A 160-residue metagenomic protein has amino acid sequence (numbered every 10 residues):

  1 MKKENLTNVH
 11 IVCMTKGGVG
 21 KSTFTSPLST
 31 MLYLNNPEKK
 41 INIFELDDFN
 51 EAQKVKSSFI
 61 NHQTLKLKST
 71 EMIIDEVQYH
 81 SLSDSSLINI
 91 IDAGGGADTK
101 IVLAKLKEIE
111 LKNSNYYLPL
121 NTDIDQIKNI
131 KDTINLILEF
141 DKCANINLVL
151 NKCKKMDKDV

Functional and structural regions predicted by a protein language model:
M1-N35: Walker A (P-loop) phosphate-binding motif
T7-I11, K40, I88-I90: Residue-level preference for the first positions of well-ordered beta-strands
N35-A52: Short beta-strand-centered segment that lines the nucleotide-binding/catalytic pocket of NTP-utilizing
K39-I41, H62, N89, S114 (+1 more regions): Hydrophobic anchor at the start of a short beta-strand that flanks the dinucleotide cofactor-binding loop
F49-T64: P-loop NTPase switch/communication element
K66-Q78, I101: Glycine-rich, highly charged phosphate/nucleotide-binding loops
S85-L103: Switch II (G3) loop of P-loop NTPases
A97-V160: Conserved catalytic-core segment of NTP-binding enzymes
